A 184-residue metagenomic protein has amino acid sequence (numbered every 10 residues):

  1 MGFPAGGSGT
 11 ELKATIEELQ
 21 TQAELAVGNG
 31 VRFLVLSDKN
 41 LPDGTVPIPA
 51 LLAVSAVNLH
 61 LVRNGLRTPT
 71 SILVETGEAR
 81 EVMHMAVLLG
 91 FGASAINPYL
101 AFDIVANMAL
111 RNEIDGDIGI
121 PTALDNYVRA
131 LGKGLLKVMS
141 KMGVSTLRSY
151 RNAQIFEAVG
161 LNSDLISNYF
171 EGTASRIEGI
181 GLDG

Functional and structural regions predicted by a protein language model:
M1-E11, Q22-A26, G30-F33, H84-M85 (+4 more regions): Flexible, glycine-rich loop/tail regions that form catalytic "lids" or insertion modules at the edges of active sites
T15-L34, A53-N64, L135: Structured alpha-helical segments in the cores of large, soluble enzyme domains
L34, T70-T76, L89, I96-P98: Hydrophobic faces of well-ordered beta-strands that scaffold small-molecule active sites in alpha/beta enzyme cores
S37-V46, S71-A79: Conserved short loop/turn motifs at secondary-structure junctions
D38, V57, L88, T146: Conserved, mostly hydrophobic/aromatic
K39-L41, G77, A93, L100-V105: Short, ordered loop/turn segments at secondary-structure junctions
V46-V74, N126-L131: Alpha-helix-loop-beta-strand connector modules within alpha/beta enzyme cores
E78-G92: Catalytic cores of alpha/beta
